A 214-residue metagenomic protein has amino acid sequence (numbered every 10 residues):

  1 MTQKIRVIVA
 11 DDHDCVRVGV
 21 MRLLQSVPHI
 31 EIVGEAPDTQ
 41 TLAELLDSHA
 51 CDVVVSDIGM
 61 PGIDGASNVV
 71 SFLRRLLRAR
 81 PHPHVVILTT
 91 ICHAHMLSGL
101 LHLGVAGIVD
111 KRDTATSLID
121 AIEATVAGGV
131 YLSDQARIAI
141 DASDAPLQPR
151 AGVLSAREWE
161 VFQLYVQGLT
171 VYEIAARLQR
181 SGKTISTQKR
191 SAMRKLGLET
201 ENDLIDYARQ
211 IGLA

Functional and structural regions predicted by a protein language model:
Q3-V16, V20-L24, L154: Conserved acidic segment of CheY-like receiver
H29-D38, L45, L198: Short hydrophobic/Thr-rich beta-strand motif most characteristic of the beta2 strand and flanking loop of CheY-like
D57-I58: Active-site residues of response regulator receiver
A66-H82: Short amphipathic alpha-helix used as the core "switch/output" element in two-component signaling
H95-H102, A106-E160, N202, L213: Short, flexible helix-to-coil linker/hinge segments that flank and couple to helix-turn-helix
L147-T184: Helix-turn-helix DNA-binding segment
M193-A214: Basic, Lys/Arg-enriched C-terminal extension of HTH/homeodomain DNA-binding domains
